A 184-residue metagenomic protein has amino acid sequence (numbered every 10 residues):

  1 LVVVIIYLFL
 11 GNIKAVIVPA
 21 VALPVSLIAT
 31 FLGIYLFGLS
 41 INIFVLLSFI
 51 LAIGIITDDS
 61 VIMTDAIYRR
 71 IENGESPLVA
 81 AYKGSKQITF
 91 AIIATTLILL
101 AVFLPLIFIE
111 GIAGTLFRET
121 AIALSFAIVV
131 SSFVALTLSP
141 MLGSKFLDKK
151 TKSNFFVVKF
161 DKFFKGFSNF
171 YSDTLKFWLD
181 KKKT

Functional and structural regions predicted by a protein language model:
L1-T184: Hydrophobic regular secondary-structure detector
